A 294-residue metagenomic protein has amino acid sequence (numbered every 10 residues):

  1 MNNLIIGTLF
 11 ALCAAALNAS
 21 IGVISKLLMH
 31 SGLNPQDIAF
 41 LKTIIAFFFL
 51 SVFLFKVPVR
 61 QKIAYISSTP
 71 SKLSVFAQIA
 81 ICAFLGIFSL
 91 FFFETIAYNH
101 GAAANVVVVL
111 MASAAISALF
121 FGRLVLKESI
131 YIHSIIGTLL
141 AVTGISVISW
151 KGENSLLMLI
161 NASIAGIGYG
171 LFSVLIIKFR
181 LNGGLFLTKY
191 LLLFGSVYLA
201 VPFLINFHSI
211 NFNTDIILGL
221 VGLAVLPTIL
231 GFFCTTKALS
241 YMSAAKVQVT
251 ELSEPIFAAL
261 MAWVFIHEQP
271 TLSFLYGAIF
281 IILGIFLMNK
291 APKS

Functional and structural regions predicted by a protein language model:
M1-L41, K151-K178, V197, G219: Glycine-/small-residue-enriched transmembrane alpha-helix faces in small-molecule transporters and effluxers
L17-L33, I38, I45, F91-G101 (+4 more regions): Juxtamembrane C-cap of transmembrane helices in multi-pass membrane transport proteins
A19, F84-F88, F92, A112-F120 (+5 more regions): Hydrophobic/small/kink-forming positions within alpha-helical transmembrane segments of polytopic membrane proteins
S20-G22, V57-N105, L119, V147 (+1 more regions): Specific transmembrane alpha-helical segments of multi-pass solute transporters/efflux pumps, especially DMT/EamA
L28, I38, K42, A97 (+6 more regions): Hydrophobic/aromatic residues within transmembrane alpha-helices of multi-pass small-molecule transporters
H30-S89, S117-A118, G168-F172, K189-N206 (+1 more regions): Transmembrane alpha-helices of multi-pass small-molecule transport proteins
D37, T43-I45, E94-L126, A244-W263: Specific alpha-helical transmembrane segments that line the substrate/conduction pathway and gating interfaces
L50, F121, I130-S149, Y198-L199 (+1 more regions): Hydrophobic transmembrane alpha-helices of multi-pass small-molecule transport proteins
